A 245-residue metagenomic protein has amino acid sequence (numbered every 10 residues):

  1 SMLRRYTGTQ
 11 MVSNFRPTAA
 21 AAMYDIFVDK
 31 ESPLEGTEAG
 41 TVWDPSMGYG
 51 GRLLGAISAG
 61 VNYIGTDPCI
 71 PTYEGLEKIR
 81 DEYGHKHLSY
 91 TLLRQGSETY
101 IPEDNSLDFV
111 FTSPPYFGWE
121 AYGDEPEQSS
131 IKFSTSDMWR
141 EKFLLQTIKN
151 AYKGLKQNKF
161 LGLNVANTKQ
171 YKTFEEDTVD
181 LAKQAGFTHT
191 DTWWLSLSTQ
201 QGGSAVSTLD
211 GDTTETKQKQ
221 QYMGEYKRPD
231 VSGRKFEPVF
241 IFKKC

Functional and structural regions predicted by a protein language model:
S1-C245: Class I S-adenosyl-L-methionine-dependent methyltransferase catalytic core
